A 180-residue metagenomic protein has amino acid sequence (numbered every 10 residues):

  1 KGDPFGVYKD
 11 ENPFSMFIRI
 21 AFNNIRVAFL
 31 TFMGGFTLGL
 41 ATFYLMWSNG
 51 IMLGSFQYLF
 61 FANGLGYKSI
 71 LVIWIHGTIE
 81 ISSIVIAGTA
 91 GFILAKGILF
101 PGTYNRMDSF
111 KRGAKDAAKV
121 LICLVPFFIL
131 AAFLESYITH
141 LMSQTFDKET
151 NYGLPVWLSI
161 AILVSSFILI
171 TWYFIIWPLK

Functional and structural regions predicted by a protein language model:
K1-L30, M52-L53, F61-N63, K68: Interfacial loop/helix-cap signal at membrane boundaries in integral membrane proteins
P13-F14, G39, I70, V125: Residue-level detector of transmembrane insertion/anchoring sites
I20-N23, M46, G77, A132: Hydrophobic transmembrane-helix microenvironments that flank and shape a buried ionizable site
F32-L59, I81-G88, I93: Transmembrane alpha-helix/helix-exit interface in multi-pass inner-membrane proteins
Q57-I162: Hydrophobic alpha-helical transmembrane segments and adjacent short intramembrane/lumenal linkers of inner/organellar
A161-W172: Hydrophobic core of alpha-helical transmembrane segments in multi-pass integral membrane proteins
T171-K180: Membrane-interface capping segments at transmembrane-helix boundaries
